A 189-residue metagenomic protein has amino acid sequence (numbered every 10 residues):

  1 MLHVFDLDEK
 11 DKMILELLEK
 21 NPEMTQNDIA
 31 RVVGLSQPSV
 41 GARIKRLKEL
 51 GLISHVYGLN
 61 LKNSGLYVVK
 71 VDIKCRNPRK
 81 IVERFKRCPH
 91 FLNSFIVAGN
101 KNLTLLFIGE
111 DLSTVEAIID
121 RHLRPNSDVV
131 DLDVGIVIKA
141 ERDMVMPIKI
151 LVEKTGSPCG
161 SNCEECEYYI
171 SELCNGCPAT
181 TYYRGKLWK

Functional and structural regions predicted by a protein language model:
M1-K189: A compositional/biophysical signature of low hydrophobicity enriched in polar/charged and small residues
